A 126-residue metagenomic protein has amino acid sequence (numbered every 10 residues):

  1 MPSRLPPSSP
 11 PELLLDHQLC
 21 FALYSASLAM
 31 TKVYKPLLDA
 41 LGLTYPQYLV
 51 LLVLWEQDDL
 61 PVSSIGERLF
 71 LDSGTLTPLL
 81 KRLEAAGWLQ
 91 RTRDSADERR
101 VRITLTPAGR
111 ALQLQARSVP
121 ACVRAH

Functional and structural regions predicted by a protein language model:
M1-L41: N-terminal leader segment of winged-helix/HTH proteins
P2-L5, T31, K81-H126: Charged, amphipathic alpha-helical coiled-coil/dimerization segments
L41-P46, T75, T106: Short helix-coil-helix linker/hinge
V50-L51: Short alpha-helical "packing" element that flanks the helix-turn-helix/winged-helix DNA-binding module
Q57-P61: Short capping segments at the starts of secondary-structure elements
V62-S63, G74, K81, V101: Residues within helix-turn-helix
G66: The alpha-helix within a helix-turn-helix
